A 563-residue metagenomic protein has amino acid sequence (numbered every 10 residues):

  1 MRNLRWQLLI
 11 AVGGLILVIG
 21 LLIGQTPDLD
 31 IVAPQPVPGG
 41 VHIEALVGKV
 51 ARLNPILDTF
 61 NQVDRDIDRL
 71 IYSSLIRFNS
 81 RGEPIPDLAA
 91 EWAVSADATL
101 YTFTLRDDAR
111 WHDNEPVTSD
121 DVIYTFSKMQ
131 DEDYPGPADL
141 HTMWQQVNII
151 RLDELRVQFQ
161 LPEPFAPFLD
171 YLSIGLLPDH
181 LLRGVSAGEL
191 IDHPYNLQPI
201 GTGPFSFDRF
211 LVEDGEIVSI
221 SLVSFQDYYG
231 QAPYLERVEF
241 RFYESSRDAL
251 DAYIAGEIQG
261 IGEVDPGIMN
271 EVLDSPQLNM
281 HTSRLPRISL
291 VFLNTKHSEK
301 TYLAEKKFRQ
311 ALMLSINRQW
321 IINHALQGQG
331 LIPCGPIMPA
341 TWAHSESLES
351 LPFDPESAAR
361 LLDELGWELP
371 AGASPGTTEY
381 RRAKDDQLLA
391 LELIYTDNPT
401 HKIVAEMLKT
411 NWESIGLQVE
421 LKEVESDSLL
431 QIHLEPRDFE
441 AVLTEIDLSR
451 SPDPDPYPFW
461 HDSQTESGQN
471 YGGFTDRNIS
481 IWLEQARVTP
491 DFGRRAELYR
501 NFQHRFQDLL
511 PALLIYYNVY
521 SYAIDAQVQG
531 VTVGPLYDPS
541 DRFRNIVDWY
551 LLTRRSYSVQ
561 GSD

Functional and structural regions predicted by a protein language model:
I16-G20, T26, S289, S315-E349 (+2 more regions): Detector for C-terminal structural segments
L22-G24, D139-S186: Surface-exposed binding/hinge segments that line and control ligand-binding clefts or catalytic entry sites
A45-A96, S127, I200-P204: N-terminal lobe/hinge region of extracytoplasmic solute-binding protein
V47, L172, G262-L365, A371-Q387 (+5 more regions): Local pocket/hinge segments that shape ligand/substrate recognition
G48-R65, L88-A89, E115, F168-L177 (+5 more regions): A structural "hinge/loop" feature
R69, N79, I174-P233, R237 (+4 more regions): Gly/Pro-rich hinge or "lid" segments in bacterial periplasmic/extracellular proteins
E91-P135, Q158-Q160, A249-A252, Y302-L303: Aromatic- and charge-enriched surface segment that lines or borders ligand/interaction sites
H193, F225-E271, K409-T410, Q418-E420 (+1 more regions): Ligand-site clamp/hinge motif
